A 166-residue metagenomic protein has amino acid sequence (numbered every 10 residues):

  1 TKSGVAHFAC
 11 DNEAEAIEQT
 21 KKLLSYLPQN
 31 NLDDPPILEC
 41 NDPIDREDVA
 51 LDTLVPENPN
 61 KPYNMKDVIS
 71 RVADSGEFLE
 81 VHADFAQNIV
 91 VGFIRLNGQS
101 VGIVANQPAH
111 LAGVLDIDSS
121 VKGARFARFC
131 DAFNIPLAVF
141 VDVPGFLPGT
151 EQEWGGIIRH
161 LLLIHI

Functional and structural regions predicted by a protein language model:
T1-E13, D142: Conserved thiamine diphosphate
S3, D42-D48, N134-V141: Low-complexity, flexible helical/coil segments
S3-A6, A16, L23-N30, D34 (+2 more regions): Change "in soluble alpha/beta enzymes" to "in soluble alpha/beta proteins
S3-G4, D48-V49, L79, A109: A generic, residue-level signal for flexible/boundary positions that often mark functional hotspots
F8-A9, L54, A112, T150: Glycine- and other small-residue-rich loops at beta-strand/loop junctions that grip anionic moieties
D11-K66: Terminal amphipathic helices with adjacent charged low-complexity linkers/tails
N60-L162: Non-catalytic terminal/interface segments that mediate subunit docking, oligomerization, and allosteric communication
I164-I166: Conserved small/polar residues in nucleotide/adenosyl-binding loops
